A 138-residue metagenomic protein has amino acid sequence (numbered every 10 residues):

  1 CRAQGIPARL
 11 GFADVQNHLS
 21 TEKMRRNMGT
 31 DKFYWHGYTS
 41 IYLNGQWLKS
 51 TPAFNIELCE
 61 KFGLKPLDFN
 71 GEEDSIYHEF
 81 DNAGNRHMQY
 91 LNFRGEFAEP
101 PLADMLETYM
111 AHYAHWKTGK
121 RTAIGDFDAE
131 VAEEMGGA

Functional and structural regions predicted by a protein language model:
C1-A13, T39: Cysteine-centered nucleophilic/redox motifs
D14-A138: His-Asp-centered catalytic microenvironments across diverse enzyme cores, prominently the transglutaminase-like
